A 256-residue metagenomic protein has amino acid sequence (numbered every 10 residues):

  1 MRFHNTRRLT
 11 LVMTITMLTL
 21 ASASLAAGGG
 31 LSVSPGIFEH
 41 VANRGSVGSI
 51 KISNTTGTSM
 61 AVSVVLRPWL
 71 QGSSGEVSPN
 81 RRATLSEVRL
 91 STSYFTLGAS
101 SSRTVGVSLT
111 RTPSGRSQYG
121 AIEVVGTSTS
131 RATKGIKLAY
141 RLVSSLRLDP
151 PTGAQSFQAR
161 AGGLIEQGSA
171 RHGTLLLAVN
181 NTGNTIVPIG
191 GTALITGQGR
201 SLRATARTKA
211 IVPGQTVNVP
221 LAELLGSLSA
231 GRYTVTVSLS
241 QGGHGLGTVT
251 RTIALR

Functional and structural regions predicted by a protein language model:
R2-M13: Bacterial N-terminal signal peptides that target proteins for export
A27-P35, T56-V107, G190-G191, G197-S201: Surface-exposed binding patches on compact interaction domains or structured appendages
A27-T58, Y94, Q158-H172: Beta-sheet-dominated interaction scaffolds and their linkers
S32-S34, A42-S49, S101-V105, S114-E123 (+2 more regions): Short, solvent-exposed loop/turn segments enriched in Ser/Thr/Gly
F38, S91-L97, L109, T205-I211 (+1 more regions): Beta-strand-rich interaction surfaces with strong enrichment in secreted/lumenal proteins
I52-T56, V179-T185: Asparagine-centered strand-capping/turn motif at beta-strand->loop junctions
T58, R67-W69, T104, T110-G153 (+1 more regions): Terminal connector regions
F95-S102, T208-V217, L255-R256: Short proline/glycine- and polar residue-rich coil/turn motifs
